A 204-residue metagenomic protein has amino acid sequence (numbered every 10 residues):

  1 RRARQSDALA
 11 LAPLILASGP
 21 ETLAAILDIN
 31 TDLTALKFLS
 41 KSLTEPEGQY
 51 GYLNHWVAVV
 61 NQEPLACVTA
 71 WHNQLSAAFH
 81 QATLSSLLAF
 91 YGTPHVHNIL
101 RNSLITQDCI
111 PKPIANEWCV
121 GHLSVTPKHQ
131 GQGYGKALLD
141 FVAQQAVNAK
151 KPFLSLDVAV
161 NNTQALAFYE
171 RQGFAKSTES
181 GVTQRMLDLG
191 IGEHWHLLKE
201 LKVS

Functional and structural regions predicted by a protein language model:
R1-P13, E21-A25, N73: A short beta-loop-alpha structural element at the N-terminal edge of CoA-dependent acyl/N-acetyltransferase catalytic
P20-L43, A77, L88-P94: Conserved GNAT-fold acetyl-CoA-binding loop/helix
D32-H55, V60-N61, Q107-C109: Active-site rim helix/loop that mediates acceptor-substrate recognition in acyltransferases
V57, E63-H72, C119, S124: Conserved beta-strand in the GNAT
Q74-E117: Conserved acyl-donor/pantetheine-binding loop and adjacent beta-alpha core of acyl/acetyltransferases and related
D108-I114, A137-F153: Conserved acyl-CoA
E117, P152-S155, A159-T163, Q172 (+1 more regions): C-terminal "cap" of GNAT-fold acetyltransferases
G131-Q144, A167-R171: Conserved acetyl-CoA-binding loop-helix of GNAT-fold acetyltransferases
